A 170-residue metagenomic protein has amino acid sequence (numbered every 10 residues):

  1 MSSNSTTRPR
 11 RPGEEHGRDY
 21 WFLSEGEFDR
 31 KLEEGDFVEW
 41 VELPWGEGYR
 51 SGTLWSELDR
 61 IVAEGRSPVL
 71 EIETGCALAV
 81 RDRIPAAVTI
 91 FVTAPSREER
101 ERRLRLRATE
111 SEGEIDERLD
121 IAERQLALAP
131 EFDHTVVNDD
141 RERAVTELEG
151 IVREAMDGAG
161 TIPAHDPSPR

Functional and structural regions predicted by a protein language model:
S2, W21, V88-I90, H134-V136: Hydrophobic/aromatic beta-strand patches that form the interior of the parallel beta-sheet core in alpha/beta enzyme
T6-P68: ATP-dependent small-molecule kinase phosphotransfer cores that center on conserved nucleotide phosphate-binding segments
T6-R10, T74-C76, A94-E99, R141-R143: Conserved nucleotide-binding/hydrolysis micro-motifs of P-loop NTPases
V41-E47, L106-G113: Flexible beta-alpha connector loops of hexameric P-loop NTPases
P68-E73, D82-L106: Conserved phosphate-donor/acceptor-positioning beta-strand/loop module used by diverse small-molecule
A86, R105, T109-E110, R124-R170: NTP-dependent small-molecule kinase module
E112-I121: Glycine-rich S-adenosyl-L-methionine
